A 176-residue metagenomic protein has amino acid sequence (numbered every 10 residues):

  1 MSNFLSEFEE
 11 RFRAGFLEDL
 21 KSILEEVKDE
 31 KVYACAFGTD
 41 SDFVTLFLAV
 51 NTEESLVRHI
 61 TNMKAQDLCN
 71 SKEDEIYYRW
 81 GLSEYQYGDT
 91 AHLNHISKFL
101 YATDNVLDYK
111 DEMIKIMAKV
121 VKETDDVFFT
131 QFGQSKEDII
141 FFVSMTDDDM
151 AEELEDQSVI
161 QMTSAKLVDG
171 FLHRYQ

Functional and structural regions predicted by a protein language model:
M1-V32: Short N-terminal edge-element motif at the start of the domain
S2, L17, V32-Y33, G38 (+2 more regions): Internal, hydrophobic cores of structured domains that mediate oligomerization or house catalytic pockets within large
F8-L20, K110-D125: Well-ordered, non-membrane alpha-helical segments in soluble/globular domains
E26-K64: N-terminal interaction modules that seed assembly of large macromolecular complexes
F37, D42, L46-V50, Y77-Y87 (+2 more regions): Generic preference for hydrophobic/aromatic residues in regular secondary structure cores
V57-I116: Polybasic, proline/glycine-rich intrinsically disordered low-complexity segments
D126-Q176: Glycine-rich, aromatic-bearing surface loops/beta-hairpins
